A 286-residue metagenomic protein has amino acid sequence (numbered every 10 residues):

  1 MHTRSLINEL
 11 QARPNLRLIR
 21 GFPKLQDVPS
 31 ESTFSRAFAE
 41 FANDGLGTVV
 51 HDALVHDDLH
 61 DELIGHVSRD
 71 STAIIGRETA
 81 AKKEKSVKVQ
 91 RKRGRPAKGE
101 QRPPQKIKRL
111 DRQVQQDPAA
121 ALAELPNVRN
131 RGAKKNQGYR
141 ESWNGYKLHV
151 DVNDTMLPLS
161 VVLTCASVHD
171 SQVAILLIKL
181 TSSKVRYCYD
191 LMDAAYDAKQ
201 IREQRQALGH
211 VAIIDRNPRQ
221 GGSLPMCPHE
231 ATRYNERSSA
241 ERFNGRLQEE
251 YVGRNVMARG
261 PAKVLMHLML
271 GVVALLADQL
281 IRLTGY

Functional and structural regions predicted by a protein language model:
T3-F22: DNA-recognition alpha helix
N8, E31-A207, N217: Polybasic low-complexity intrinsically disordered regions
I19-L25, H56, Q137: Catalytic micro-motifs at enzyme active sites that drive phosphoryl/nucleotidyl and oxygen chemistry
R20-S32, S223: Phosphate-backbone recognition surface of nucleic-acid-processing proteins
A194-A195, P218-G221, G260-H267: Small/polar glycine-rich anion-binding or flexible loop at a beta-alpha turn
G221-P228: Short, charged, surface-exposed secondary-structure boundary motifs
E230-Y286: Basic, amphipathic alpha-helical segments enriched in Lys/Arg and hydrophobic/aromatic residues
